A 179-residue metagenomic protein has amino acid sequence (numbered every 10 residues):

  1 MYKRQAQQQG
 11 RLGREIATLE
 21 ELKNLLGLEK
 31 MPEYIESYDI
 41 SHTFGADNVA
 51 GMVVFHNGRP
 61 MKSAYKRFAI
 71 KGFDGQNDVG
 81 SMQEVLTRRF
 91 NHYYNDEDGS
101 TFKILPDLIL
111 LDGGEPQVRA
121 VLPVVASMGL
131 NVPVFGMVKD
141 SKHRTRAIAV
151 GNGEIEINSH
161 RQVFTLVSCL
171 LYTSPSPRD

Functional and structural regions predicted by a protein language model:
K3-S174: Acidic, glycine-enriched active-site microenvironments
P175-D179: A short, hydrophobic C-terminal helix/tail in secreted or cell-surface proteins
